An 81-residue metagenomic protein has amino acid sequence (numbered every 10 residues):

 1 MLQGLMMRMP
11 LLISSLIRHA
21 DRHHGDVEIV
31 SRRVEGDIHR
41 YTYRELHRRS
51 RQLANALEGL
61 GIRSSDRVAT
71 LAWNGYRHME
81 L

Functional and structural regions predicted by a protein language model:
L2-M7: A detector for short, charged/polar N-terminal pre-domain segments
R8-V30, R48: A short N-terminal helical cap/helix-turn-helix that marks the beginning of AMP-binding/adenylate-forming
I29-L81: Conserved AMP-binding/adenylate-forming core of the ANL superfamily
